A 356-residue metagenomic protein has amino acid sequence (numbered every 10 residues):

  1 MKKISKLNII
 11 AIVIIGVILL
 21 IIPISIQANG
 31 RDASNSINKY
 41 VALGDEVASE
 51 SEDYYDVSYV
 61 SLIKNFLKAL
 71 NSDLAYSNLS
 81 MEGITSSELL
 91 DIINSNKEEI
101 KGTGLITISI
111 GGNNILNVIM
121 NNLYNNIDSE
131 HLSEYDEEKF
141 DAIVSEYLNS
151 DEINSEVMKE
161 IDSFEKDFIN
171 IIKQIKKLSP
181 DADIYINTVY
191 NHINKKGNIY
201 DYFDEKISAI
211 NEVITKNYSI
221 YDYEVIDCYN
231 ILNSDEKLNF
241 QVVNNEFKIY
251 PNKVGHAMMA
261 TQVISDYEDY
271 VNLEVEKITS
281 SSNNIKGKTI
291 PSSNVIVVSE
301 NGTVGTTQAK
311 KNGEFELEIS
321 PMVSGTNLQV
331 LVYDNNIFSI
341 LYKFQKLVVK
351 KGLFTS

Functional and structural regions predicted by a protein language model:
I4-A28: Sec-dependent N-terminal signal peptides of Gram-positive bacterial secreted proteins and lipoproteins
I26-E82, N94-I100, N126-S129: Serine-esterase "nucleophile elbow" of acetyl-processing enzymes
N29-S36, L89-I106, N170-L178: Short amphipathic alpha-helices and their capping/turn segments at secondary-structure boundaries
K39-G44, A48, A75-S80, G104-S109 (+3 more regions): Structural recognition of the beta-strand scaffold that forms the well-ordered cores of secreted hydrolase catalytic
L90-K159, N191: Oxyanion-hole/transition-state-stabilizing segment in secreted/luminal serine hydrolases and related acyltransferases
E152, I172-D204: Active-site segments of SGNH/GDSL-like serine hydrolases that catalyze O-acetyl group transfer/hydrolysis on lipids
V189-V271: Catalytic His-Asp segment of secreted/periplasmic serine-dependent ester chemistry enzymes
D269-S356: Ser/Thr-rich low-complexity repeats and stalk/linker segments
